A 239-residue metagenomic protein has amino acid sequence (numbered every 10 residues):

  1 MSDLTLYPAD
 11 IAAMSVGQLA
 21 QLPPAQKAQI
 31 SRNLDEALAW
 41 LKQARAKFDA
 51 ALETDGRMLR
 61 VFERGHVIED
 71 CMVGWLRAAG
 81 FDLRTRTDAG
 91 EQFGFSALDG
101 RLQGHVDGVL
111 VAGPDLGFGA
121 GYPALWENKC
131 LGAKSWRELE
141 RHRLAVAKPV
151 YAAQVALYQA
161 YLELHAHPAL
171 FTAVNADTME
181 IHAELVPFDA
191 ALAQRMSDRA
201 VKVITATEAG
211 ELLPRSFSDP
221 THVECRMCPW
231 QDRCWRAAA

Functional and structural regions predicted by a protein language model:
M1-W75, A79, T221-E224, A239: Charged, glycine-rich intrinsically disordered N-terminal tails and low-complexity linkers that flank
R64-H66, A89, G104, H167-A169: Glycine-centered structural positions embedded in regular secondary structure
E69, L76, G104-H142, Y158: Conserved catalytic cores of phosphodiester-cleaving nucleases, focusing on short active-site segments
R77-R101, D107-V109: A short acidic/basic microdomain associated with nuclease active sites
R84-T85, L125-E127, P168-A173: A structural signal for short, well-ordered beta-strand segments and their strand-loop junctions that often border
D88-E91, K129-L131, V174-A176: An acidic- and aromatic-residue-enriched active-site/binding cleft used to recognize and process polar
F95-D99, L110-G117, A173-N175: Short acidic, glycine-rich loop/turn motifs
E138-A152, L157, Y161-A239: Metal-dependent nuclease catalytic regions and adjoining charged, substrate-binding loops involved in nucleic-acid end
